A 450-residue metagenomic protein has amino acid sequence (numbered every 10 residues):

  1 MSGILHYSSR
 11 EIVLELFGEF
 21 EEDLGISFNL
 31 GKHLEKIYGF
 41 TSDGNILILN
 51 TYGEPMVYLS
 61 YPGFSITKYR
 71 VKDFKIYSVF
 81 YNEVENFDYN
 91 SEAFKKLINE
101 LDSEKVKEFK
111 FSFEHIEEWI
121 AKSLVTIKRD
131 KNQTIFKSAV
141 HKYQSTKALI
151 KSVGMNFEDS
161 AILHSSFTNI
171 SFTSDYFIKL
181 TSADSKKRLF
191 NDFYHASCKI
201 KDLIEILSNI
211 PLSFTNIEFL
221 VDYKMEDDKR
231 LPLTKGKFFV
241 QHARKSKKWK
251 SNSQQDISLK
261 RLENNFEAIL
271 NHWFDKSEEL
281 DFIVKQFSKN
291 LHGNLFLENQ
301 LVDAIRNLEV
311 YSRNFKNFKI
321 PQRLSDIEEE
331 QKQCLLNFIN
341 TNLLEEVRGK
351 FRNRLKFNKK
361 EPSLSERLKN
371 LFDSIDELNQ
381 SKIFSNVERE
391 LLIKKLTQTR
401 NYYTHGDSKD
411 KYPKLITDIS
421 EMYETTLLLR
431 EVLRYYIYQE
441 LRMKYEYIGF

Functional and structural regions predicted by a protein language model:
M1-P211: Long, contiguous, compositionally biased segments that the model treats as domain-scale units
S2, S9, Y81-E100, K235-K247 (+1 more regions): Short N-terminal signal/transit or membrane-insertion segments and the immediately adjacent low-complexity/disordered
I4-R10, E19-D23, H33, Y38-F40 (+2 more regions): Short, charged N-terminal helix-start/capping segments
H6, T51, V57-S60, K68 (+10 more regions): Intrinsically disordered, low-complexity N-terminal regions enriched in serine/proline/glycine with scattered basic
L16-F20, A243-F450: Amphipathic, oligomerization/interface secondary-structure segments
E158, L220-D222, V310, K411: Residues in flexible loops and secondary-structure boundaries
F177, S185-R188, K224-D228, D410: Generic "edge-of-domain/loop-turn" microfeature
Y194-I269: Internal, Lys/Arg-enriched amphipathic helical interaction segments that engage polyanionic partners
